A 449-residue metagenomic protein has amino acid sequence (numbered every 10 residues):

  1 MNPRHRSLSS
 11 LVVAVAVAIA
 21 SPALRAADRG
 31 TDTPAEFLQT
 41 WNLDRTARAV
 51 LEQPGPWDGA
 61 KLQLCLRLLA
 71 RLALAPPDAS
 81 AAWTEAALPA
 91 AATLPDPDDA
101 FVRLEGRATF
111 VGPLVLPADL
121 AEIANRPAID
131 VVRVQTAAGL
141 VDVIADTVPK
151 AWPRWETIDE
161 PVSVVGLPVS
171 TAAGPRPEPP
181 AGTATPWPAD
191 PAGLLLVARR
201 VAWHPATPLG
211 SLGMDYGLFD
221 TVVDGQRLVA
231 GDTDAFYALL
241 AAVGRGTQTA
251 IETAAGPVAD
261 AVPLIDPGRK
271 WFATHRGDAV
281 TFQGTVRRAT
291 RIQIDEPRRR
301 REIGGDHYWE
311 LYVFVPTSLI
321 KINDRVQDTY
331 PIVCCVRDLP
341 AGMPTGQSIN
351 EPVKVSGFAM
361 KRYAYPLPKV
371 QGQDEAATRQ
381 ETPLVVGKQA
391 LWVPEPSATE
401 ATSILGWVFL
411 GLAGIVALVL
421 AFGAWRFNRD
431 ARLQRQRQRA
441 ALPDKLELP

Functional and structural regions predicted by a protein language model:
N2-V12: Bacterial N-terminal signal peptides that target proteins for export
S10-A20: Bacterial N-terminal signal peptides
A26-P449: OB-fold and OB-like single-stranded nucleic-acid-recognition modules and their adjacent interaction interfaces
